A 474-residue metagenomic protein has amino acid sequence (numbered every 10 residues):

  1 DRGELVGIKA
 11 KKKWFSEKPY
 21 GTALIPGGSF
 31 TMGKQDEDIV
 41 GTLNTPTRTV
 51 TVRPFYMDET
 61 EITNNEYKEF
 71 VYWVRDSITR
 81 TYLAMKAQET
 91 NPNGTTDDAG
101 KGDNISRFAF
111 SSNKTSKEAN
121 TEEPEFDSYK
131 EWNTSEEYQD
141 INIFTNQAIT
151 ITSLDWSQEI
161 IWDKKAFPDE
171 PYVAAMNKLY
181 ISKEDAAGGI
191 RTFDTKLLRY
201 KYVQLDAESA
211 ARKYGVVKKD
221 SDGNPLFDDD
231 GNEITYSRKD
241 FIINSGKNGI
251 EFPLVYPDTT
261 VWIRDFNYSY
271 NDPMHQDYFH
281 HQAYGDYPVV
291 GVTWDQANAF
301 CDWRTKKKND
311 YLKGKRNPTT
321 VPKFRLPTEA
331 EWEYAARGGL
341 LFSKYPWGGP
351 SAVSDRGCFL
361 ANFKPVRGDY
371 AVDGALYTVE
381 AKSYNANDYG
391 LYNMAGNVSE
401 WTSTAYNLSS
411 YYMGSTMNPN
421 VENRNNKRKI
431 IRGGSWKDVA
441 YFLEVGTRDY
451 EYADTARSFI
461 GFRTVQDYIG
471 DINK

Functional and structural regions predicted by a protein language model:
D1-G21, A87-S128, W132, E137-D140 (+1 more regions): Sec-dependent signal peptide cleavage junction
R2, L24-I25, S29-T31, D36 (+16 more regions): Functional-site microenvironments in short loops/helix caps that host divalent-cation chemistry
A10-K12, T45, R448-A453: Short, P/G- and charge-enriched loop/turn segments at secondary-structure junctions
K13-P46: Post-signal-peptide N-terminal segment of Sec-exported extracytoplasmic proteins
F55, I62, V71-R80, R304-G314 (+1 more regions): Short capping motifs at secondary-structure boundaries
T60, N64-K68, D295-A299, A330 (+1 more regions): A structural signal for well-ordered alpha-helical segments within the folded catalytic domains of diverse enzymes
P419-N423, D449-A456: Short proline/glycine-enriched turn/loop segments at secondary-structure junctions
S458-K474: Short, structured beta-strand segments at or near domain termini in extracellular proteins/domains
